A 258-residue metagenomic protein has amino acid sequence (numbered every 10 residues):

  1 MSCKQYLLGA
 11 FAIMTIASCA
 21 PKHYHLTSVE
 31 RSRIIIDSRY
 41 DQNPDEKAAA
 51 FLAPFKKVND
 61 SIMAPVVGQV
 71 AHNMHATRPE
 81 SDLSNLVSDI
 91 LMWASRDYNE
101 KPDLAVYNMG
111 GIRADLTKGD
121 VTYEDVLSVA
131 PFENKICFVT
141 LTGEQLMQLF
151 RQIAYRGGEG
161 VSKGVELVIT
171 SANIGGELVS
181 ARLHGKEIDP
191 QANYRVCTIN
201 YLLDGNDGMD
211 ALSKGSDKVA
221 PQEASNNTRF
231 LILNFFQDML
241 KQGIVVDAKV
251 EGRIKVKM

Functional and structural regions predicted by a protein language model:
M1-L7: Bacterial N-terminal signal peptides that target proteins for export
A10-I13: Processing junctions and N-termini across compartments
T15-S18: C-terminal motif of bacterial Sec signal peptides marking the signal peptidase cleavage site
P21-D37, L86, M92-A94, E100-A105 (+1 more regions): Feature captures C-terminal
R31-D115: Hard-cation-handling environments
